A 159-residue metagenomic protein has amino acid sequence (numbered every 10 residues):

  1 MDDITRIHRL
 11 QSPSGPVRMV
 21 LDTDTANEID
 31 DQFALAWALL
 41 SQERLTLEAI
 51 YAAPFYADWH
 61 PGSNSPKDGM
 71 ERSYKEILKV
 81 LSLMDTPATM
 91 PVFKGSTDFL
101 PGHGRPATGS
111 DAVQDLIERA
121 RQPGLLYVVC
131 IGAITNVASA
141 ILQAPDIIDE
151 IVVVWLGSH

Functional and structural regions predicted by a protein language model:
D2-P61, K67, T97-H159: Active-site histidine-anchored catalytic micro-motif
E71-F93: A glycine-rich helix N-cap at a beta->alpha junction
